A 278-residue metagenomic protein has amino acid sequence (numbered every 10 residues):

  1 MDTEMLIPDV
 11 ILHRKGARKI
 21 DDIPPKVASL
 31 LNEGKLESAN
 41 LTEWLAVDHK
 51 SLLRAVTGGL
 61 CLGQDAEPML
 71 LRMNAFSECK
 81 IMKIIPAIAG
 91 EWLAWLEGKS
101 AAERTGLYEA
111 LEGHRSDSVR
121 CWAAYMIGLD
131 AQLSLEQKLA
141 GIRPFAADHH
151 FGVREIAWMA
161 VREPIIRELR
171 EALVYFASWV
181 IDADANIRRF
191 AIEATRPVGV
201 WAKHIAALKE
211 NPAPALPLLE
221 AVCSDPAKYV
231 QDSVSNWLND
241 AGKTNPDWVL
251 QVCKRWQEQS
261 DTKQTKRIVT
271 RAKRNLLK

Functional and structural regions predicted by a protein language model:
M1-K278: Surface-facing alpha-helical segments and adjacent helix-coil boundary elements at the starts of domains
